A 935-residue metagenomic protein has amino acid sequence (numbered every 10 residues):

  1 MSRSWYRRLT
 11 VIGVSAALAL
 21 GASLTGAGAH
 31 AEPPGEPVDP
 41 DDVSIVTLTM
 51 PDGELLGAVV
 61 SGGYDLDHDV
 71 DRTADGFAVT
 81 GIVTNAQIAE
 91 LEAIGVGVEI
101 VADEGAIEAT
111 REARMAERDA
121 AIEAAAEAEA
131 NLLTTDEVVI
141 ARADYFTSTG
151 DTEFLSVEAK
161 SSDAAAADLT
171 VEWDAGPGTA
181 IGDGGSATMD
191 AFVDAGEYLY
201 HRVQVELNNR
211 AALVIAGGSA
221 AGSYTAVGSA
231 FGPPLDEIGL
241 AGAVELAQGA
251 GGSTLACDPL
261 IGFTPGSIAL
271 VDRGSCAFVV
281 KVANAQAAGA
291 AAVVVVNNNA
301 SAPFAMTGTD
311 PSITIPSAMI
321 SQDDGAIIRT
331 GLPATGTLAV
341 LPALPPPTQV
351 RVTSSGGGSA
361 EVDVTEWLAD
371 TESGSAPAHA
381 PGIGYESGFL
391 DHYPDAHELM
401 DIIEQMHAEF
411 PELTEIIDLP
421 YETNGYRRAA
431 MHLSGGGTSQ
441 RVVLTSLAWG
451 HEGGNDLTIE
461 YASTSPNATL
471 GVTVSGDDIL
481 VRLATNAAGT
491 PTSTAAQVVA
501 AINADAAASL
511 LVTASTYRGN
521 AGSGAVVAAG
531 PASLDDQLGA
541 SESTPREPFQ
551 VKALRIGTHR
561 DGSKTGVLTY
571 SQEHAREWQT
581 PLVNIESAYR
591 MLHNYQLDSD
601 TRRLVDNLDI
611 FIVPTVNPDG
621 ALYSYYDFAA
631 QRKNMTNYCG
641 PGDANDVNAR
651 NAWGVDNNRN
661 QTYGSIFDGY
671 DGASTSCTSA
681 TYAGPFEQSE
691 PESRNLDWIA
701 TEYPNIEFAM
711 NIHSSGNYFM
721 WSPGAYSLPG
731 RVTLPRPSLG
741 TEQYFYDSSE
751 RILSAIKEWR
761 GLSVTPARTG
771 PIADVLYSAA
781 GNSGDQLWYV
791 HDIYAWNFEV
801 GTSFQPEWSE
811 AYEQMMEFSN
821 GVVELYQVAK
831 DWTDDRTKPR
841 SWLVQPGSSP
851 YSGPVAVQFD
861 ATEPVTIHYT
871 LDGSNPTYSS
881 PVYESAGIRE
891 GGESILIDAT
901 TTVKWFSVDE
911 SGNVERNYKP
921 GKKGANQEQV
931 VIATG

Functional and structural regions predicted by a protein language model:
S2, A31-S219, S321, L341-G454 (+4 more regions): M14 metallocarboxypeptidase catalytic domain recognition
S2-A31: Secretory targeting and sorting signals
T170-E172, T866-T870: Beta-strand signatures of extracellular beta-sandwich domains
E206-A283, A287, T309, I315 (+1 more regions): Protease-associated
A269-V271, A291-N297, A318-M319: Short hydrophobic alpha-helical runs that function as membrane-insertion/retention elements
G274-C276, N298-A302, A448-H451, A504-A508 (+3 more regions): Acidic glycine-/aspartate-rich tracts in secreted/extracellular proteins
N298-T330, S727: Short acidic, glycine/proline-enriched helix-loop-strand junctions
N467-V474, D872-I897: Extracellular beta-sheet repeat scaffolds used for adhesion and glycan interaction
